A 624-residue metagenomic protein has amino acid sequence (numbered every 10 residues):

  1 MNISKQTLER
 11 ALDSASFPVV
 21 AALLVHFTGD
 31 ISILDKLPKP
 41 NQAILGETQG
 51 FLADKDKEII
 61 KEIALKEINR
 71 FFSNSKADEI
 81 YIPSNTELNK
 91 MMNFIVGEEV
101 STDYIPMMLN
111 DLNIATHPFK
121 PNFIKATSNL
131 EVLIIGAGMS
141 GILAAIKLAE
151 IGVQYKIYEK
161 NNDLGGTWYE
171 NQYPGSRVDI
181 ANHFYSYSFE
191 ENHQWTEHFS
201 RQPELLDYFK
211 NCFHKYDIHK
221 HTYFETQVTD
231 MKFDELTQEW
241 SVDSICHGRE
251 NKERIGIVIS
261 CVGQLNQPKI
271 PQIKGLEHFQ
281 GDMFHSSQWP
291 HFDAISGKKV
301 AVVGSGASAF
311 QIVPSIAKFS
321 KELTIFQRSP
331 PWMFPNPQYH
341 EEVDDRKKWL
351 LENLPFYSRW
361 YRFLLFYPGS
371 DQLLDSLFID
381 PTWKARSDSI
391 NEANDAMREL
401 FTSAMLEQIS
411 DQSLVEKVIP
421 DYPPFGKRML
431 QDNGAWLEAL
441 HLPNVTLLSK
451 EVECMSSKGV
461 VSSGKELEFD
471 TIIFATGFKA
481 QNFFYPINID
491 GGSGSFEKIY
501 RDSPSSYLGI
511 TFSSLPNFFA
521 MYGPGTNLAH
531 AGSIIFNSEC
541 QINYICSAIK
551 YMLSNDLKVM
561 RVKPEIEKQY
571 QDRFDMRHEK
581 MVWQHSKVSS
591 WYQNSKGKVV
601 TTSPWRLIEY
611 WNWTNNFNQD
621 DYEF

Functional and structural regions predicted by a protein language model:
M1-L130, D207, N251, K269-S287: Extreme N-terminal leader/targeting segments of oxidoreductases
M1-P18, L24-F27, S32, G50 (+7 more regions): C-terminal, flexible cofactor-proximal segment of oxidoreductases
D56-S101, E197-L265, C454: Feature captures the FAD/FMN-dependent oxidoreductase FAD-binding
E58-E67, H183-F213, D217, F363-P420: Conserved N-terminal/central alpha/beta ligand/cofactor-binding core
N122-N129, I134-E150, Q154-L164, Y169 (+8 more regions): Rossmann-like dinucleotide-binding core of oxidoreductases
Y169-Y216, T229-E239, G256-D293, Q338 (+1 more regions): Catalytic cores of eukaryotic secretory-pathway lumenal/extracellular enzymes that build and remodel glycoconjugates
Q272-M283, V460-I510: Central helical "cap/lid" subdomain
D375-S457, S462, E466-N488, Q571-F624: C-terminal catalytic lobe of FAD-dependent flavoproteins
